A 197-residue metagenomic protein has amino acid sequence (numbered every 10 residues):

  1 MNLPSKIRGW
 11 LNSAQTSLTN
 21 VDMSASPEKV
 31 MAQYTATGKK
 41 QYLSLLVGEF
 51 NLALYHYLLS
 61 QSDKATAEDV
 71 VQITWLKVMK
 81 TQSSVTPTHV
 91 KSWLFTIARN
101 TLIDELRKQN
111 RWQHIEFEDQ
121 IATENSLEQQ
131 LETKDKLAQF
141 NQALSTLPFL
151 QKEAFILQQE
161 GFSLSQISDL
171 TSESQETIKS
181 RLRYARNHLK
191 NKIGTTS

Functional and structural regions predicted by a protein language model:
M1-Q33, L45: Extreme N-terminal regulatory/targeting segments of RNA polymerase sigma factors
M31-H56: A short, charge-rich alpha-helical start-of-domain segment used by transcription regulators
D69-L76, K80, T88-N100: Structural recognition of an alpha-helix C-terminal capping motif at a helix-to-coil junction
T96-I115, T133: Arg/Lys-rich amphipathic alpha helix in sigma70-family domain 2
I103, L170-T196: DNA-recognition helix of helix-turn-helix
D119-S145: Acidic, proline/glycine-rich intrinsically disordered inter-domain spacer in sigma factors
S145, F149, E160-S180: Helix-turn-helix DNA-binding module
A154-F155: A short pre-motif secondary-structure segment
